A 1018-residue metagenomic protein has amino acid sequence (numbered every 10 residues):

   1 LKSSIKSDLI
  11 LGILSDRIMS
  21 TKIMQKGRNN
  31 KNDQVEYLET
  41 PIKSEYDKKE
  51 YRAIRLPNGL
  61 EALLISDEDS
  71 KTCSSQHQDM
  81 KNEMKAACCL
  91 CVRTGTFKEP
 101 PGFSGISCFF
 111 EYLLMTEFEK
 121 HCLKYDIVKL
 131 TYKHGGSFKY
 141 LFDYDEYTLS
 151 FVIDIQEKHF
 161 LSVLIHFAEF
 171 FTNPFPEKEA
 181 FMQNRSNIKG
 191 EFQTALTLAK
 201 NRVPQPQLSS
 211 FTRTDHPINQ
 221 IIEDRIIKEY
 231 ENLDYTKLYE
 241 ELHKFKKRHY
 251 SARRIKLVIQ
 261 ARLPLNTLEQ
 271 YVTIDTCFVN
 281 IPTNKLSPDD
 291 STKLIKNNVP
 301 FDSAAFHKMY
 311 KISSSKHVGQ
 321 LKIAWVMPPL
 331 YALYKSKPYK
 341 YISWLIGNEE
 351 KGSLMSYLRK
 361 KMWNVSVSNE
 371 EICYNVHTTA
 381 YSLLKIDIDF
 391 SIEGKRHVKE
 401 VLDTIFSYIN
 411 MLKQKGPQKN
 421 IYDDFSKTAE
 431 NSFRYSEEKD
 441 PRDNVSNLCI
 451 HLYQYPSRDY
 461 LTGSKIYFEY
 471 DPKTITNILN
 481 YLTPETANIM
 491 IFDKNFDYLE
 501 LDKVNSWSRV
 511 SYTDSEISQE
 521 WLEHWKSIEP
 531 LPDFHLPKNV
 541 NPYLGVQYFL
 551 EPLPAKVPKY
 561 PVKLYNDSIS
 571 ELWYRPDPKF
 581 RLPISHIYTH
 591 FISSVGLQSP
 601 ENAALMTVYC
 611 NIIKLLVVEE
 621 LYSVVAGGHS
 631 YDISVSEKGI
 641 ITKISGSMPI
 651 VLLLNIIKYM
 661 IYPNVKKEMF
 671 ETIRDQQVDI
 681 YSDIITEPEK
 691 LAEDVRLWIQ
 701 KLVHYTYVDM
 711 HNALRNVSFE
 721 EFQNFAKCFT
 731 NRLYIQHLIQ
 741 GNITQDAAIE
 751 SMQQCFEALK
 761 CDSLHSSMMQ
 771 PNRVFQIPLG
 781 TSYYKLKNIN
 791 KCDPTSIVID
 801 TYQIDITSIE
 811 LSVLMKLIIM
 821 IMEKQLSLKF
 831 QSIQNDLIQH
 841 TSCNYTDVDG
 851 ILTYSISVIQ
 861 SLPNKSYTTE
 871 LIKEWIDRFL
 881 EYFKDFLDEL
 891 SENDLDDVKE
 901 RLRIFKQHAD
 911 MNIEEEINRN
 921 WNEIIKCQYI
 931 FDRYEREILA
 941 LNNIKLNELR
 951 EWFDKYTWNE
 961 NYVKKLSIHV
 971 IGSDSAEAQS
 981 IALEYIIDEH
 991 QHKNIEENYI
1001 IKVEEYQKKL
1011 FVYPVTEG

Functional and structural regions predicted by a protein language model:
L14, I18-S44, V258-A261, N420-P578 (+4 more regions): C-terminal regions of mature proteins
K49-Y51, P57, E83-A87, E146-T148 (+8 more regions): Extracytoplasmic
K71-C73, D79-K85, H317-V318, H377 (+2 more regions): Active-site-adjacent "gating/activation" loops or surface patches in catalytic cores
T72-Q156, S162-V163, Q220-I226, N348-S368 (+8 more regions): M16/MPP (pitrilysin/insulinase) zinc-metallopeptidase core fold and M16-derived inactive scaffolds
T116-H121, V152-N187, L268, N348-E350 (+11 more regions): M16/insulysin-pitrilysin zinc metalloprotease superfamily fold
E179-S186, Q193, K200-N201, Q205-S209 (+14 more regions): Non-catalytic accessory/assembly modules
E269-D289, S751-H765: Glycine-centered hinge/linker elements that transmit conformational signals in sensory and ligand-binding systems
